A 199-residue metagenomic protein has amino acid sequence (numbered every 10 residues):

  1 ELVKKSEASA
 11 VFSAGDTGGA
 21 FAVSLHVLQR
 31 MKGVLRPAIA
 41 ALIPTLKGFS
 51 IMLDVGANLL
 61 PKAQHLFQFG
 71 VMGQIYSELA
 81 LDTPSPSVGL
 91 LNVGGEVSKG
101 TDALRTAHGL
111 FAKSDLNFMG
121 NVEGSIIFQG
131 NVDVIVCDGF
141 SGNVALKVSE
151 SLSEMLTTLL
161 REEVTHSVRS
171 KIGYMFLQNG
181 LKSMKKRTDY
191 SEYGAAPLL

Functional and structural regions predicted by a protein language model:
E1-E7, A57-K62, N121-F128, S191-Y193: Glycine-rich oxoanion-binding loops at beta->alpha junctions
E1-R36: N-terminal glycine-rich phosphate/adenylate-binding segment common to multiple enzyme folds
D16-G19, G95-E96, F140-N143: Short glycine-rich anion-binding loops that position phosphate/pyrophosphate groups of nucleotides and phosphorylated
A22-V27, Q64-H65, G100-L104, L146-S149: Short acidic, glycine/serine/threonine-rich loops at helix termini
L25-A38, P44-S50, N131-I135, G139-L199: Glycine-rich phosphate/nucleotide-binding loop
L59-G124, D133: Glycine-rich phosphate/diphosphate-binding loop of Rossmann-like nucleotide-binding domains
A80-V88, N117-S125, H166-M175, Y190-A196: Flexible, glycine/charged-enriched surface loops at secondary-structure junctions
